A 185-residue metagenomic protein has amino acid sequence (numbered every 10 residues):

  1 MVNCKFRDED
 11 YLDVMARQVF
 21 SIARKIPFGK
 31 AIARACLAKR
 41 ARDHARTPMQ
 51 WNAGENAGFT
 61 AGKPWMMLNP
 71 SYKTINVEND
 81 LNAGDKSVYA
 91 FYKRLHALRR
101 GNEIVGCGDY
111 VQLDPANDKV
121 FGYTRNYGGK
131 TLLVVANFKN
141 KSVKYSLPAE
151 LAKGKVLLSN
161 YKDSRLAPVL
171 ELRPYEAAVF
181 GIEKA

Functional and structural regions predicted by a protein language model:
M1-L132, F138-K144: Loop/helix patches that line or flank the sugar-binding groove of alpha-linked glycan CAZymes
K130-T131, D163-A167: Short, surface-exposed beta-strand/loop "edge" segments at domain boundaries and coil↔beta transitions
A136-N137, Y175: Active-site beta-strand/loop signature of hydrolases that rely on acidic residues for catalysis
K141, D163, A185: Surface-exposed, flexible loop/turn segments at secondary-structure boundaries
S142-Y161: Beta-strand-rich binding/interaction modules
L166-A185: C-terminal beta-strand-rich structural cap/linker in extracellular carbohydrate-active enzymes
